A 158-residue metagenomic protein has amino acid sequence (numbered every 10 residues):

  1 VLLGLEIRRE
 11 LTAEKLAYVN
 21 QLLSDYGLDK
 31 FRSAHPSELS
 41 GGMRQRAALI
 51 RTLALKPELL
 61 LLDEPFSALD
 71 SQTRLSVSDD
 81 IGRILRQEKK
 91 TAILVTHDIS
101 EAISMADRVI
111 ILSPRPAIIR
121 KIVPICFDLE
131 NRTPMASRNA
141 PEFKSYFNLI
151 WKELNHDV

Functional and structural regions predicted by a protein language model:
L2, A13-F31, R83: Conserved ABC ATPase "signature" region
A34-S37, R51, L55: Conserved signature/switch motifs of ABC ATPase nucleotide-binding domains
S40-R46: ABC ATPase nucleotide-binding domain "signature motif"
L60-D63: Catalytic Walker B motif of ABC-type/P-loop ATPase nucleotide-binding domains
R74-K89: Helical segment within the ABC ATPase nucleotide-binding domain
K89-V95: Conserved H-loop
S104-I111: Conserved catalytic segment of ABC-fold P-loop ATPases
P114-S145: Conserved beta-strand-loop-alpha-helix hinge in the C-terminal portion of ABC ATPase nucleotide-binding domains
